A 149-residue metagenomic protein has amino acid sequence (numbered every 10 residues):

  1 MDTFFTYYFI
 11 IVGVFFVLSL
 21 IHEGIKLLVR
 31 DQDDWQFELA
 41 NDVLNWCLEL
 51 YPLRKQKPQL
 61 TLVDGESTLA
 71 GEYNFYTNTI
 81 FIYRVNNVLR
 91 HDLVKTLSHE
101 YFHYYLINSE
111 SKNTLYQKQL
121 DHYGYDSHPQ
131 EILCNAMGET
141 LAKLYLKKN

Functional and structural regions predicted by a protein language model:
D2-A70, N74-T79, V88: A metal-dependent hydrolase signature that marks the N-terminal structural subdomain at the beginning of catalytic folds
A40-V43, V94, S98, A136: Extended low-polarity, hydrophobic cluster-rich segments
E49-Q56, E110-N113, Y145-N149: Surface-exposed helix-capping loop/turn segments at secondary-structure junctions
I80-L97: Short pre-active-site segment immediately N-terminal to the catalytic Zn-binding motif
H91, I107-A136: Post-HEXXH active-site segment of zinc metalloproteases
K95-N108: Active-site recognition of the HExxH zinc-binding catalytic motif
G124-S127, G138-N149: Long, well-structured alpha-helical subdomains associated with metal-dependent extracellular/ecto-lumenal hydrolases
